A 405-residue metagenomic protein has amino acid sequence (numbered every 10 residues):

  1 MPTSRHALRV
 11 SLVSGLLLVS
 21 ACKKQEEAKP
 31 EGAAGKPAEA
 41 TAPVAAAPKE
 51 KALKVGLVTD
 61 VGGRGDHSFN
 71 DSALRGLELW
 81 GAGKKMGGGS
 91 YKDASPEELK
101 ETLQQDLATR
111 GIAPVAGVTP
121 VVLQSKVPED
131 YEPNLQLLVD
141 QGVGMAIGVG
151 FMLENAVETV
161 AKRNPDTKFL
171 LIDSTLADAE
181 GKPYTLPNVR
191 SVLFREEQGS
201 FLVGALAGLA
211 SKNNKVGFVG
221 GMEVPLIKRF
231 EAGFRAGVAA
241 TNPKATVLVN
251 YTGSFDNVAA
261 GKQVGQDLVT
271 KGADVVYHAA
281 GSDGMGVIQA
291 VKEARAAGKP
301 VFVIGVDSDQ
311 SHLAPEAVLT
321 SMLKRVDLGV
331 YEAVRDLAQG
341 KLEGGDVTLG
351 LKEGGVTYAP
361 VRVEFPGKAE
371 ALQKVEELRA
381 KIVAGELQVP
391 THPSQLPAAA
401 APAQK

Functional and structural regions predicted by a protein language model:
M1-S11: Bacterial N-terminal signal peptides that target proteins for export
L18-A21: C-terminal motif of bacterial Sec signal peptides marking the signal peptidase cleavage site
K23-K405: A residue-level marker of the well-folded mature domains of exported/periplasmic proteins
